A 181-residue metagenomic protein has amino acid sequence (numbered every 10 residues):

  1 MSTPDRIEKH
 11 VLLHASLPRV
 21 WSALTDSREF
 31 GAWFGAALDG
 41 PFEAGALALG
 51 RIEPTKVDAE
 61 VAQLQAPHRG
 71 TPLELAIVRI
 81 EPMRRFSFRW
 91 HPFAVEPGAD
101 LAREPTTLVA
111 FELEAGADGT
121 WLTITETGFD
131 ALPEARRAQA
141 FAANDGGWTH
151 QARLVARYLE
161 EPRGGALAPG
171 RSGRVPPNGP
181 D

Functional and structural regions predicted by a protein language model:
M1-A44, P180-D181: Hydrophobic ligand-binding cavity/cleft-lining segments
P4-H10, L17, L47, P72 (+3 more regions): Intrinsic-disorder/low-complexity, polar/charged segments enriched in Ser/Thr/Lys/Arg/Asp/Glu/Gln
D5, P105-V109, W121, H150-Y158 (+1 more regions): Lipid interaction determinants
E8, R28-L73, P169-G170: Short beta-edge strand/loop motif at the mouth of beta-sheet-based domains
V20, F30, A48, I77 (+4 more regions): Hydrophobic pocket/interface hotspot
D39, K56-D118: Hydrophobic-ligand binding "helix-grip"
P97-G146: Beta-strand/loop substructures that line and gate deep hydrophobic ligand-binding cavities in soluble
G128-D181: A conserved amphipathic terminal alpha-helix motif
